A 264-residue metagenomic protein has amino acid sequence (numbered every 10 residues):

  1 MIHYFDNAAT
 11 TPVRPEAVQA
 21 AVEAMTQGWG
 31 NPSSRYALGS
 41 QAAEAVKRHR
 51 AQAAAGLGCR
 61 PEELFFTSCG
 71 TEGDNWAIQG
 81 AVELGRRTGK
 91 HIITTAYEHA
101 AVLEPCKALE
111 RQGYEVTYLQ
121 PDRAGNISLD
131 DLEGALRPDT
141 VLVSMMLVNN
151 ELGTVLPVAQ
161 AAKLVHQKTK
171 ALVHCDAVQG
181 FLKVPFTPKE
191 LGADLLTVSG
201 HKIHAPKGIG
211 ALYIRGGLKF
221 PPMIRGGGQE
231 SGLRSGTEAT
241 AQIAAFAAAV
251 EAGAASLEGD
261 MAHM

Functional and structural regions predicted by a protein language model:
M1-M264: Pyridoxal 5′-phosphate
